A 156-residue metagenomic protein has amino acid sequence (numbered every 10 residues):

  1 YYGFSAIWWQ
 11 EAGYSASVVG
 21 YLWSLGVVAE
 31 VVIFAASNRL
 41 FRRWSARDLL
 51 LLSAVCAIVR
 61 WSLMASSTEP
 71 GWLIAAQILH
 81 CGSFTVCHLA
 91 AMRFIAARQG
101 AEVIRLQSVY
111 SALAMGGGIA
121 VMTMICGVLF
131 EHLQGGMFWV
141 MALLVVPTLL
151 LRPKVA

Functional and structural regions predicted by a protein language model:
Y1-S24, H88: Helix-loop boundary and gating motifs at the non-cytosolic
Y21-E30, H80, Y110-M115: Transmembrane alpha-helical segments of major facilitator superfamily
V32-A46, F130: Helix-to-loop junctions at the C-terminal end of transmembrane segments in multipass secondary transporters
D48-L63: Structural signature of the two symmetry-related core transmembrane helices
A65-A76: Helix-loop junctions at membrane interfaces in 12-TM secondary transporters
T85-G100: Intracellular juxtamembrane helix-capping segments at the cytosolic ends of symmetry-related transmembrane helices
I104-H132: A late C-terminal transmembrane helix in Major Facilitator Superfamily
I125-V145: A membrane-interface helix-boundary motif in multi-pass transporters
